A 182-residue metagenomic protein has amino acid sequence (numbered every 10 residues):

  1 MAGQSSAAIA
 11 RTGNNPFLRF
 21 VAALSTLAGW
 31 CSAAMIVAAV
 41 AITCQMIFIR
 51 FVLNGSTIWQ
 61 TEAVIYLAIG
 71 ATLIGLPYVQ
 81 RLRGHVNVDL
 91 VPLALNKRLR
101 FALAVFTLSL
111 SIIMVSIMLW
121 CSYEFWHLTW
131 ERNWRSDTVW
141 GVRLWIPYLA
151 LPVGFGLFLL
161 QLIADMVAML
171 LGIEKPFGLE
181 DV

Functional and structural regions predicted by a protein language model:
M1-V182: Alpha-helical transmembrane segments and membrane-interface helix-loop junctions in multi-pass membrane proteins
